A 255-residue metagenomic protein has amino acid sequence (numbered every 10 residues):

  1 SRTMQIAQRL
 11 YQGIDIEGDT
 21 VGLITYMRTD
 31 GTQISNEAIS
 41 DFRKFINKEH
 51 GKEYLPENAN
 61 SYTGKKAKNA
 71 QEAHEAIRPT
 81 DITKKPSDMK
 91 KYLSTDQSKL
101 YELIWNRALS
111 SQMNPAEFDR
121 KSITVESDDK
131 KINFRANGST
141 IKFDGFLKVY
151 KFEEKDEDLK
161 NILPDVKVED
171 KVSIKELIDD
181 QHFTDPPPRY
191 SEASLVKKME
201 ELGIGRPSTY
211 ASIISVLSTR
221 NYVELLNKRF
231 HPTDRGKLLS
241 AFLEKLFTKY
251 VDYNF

Functional and structural regions predicted by a protein language model:
S1-F255: Core catalytic DNA strand-manipulation module of type IA topoisomerases
